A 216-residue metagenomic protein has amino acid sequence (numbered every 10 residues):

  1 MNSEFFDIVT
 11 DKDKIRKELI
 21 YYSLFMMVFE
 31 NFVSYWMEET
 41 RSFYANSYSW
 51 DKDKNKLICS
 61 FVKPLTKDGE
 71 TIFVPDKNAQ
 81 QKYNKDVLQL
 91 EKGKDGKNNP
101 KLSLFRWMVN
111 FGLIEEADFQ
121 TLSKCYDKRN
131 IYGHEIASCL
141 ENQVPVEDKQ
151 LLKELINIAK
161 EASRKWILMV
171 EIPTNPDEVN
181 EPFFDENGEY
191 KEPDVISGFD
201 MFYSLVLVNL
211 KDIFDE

Functional and structural regions predicted by a protein language model:
M1-D127, I131-E216: Amphipathic alpha-helical interface elements
